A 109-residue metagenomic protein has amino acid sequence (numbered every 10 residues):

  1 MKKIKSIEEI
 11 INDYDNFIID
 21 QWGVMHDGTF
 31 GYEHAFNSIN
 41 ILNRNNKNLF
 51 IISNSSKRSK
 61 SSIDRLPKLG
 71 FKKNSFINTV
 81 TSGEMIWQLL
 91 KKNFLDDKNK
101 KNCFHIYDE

Functional and structural regions predicted by a protein language model:
M1-E109: HAD-like aspartate-dependent phosphatase fold
